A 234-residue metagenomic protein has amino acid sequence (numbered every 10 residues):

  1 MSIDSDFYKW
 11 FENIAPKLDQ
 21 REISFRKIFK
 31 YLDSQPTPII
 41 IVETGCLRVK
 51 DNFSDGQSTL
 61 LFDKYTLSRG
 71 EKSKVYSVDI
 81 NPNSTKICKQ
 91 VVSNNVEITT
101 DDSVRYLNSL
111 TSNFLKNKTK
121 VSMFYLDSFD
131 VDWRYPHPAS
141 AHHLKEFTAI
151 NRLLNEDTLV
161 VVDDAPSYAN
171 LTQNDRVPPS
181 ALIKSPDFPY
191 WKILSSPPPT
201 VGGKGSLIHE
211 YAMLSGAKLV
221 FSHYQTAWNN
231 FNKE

Functional and structural regions predicted by a protein language model:
M1-F124, S128-E234: A short alpha-helical cap/connector motif
